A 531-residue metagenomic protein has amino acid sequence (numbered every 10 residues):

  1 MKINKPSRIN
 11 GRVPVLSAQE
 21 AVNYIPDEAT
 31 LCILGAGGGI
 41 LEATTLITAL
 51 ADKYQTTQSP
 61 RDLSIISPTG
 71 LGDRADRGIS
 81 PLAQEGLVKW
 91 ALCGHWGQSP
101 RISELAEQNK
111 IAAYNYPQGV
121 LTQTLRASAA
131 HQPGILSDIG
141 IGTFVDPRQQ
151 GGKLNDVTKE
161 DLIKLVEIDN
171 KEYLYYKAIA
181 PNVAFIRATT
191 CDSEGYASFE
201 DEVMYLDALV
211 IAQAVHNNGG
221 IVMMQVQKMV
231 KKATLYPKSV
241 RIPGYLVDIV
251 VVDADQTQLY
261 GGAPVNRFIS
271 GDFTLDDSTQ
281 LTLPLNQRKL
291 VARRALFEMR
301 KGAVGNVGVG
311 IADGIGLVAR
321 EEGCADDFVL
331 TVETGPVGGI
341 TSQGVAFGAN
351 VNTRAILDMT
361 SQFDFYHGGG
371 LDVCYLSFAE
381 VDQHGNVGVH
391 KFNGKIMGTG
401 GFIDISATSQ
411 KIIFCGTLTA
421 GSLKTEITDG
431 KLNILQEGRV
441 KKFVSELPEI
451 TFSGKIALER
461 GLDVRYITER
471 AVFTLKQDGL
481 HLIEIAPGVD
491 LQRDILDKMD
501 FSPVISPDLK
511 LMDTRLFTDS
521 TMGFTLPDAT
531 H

Functional and structural regions predicted by a protein language model:
K2-N23, G38-Y54, I66, G72-P81 (+2 more regions): Conserved phosphate- and dinucleotide-binding cores of soluble alpha/beta proteins, encompassing both enzyme active
V22, R61, T282-P284, R293-R300 (+2 more regions): Glycine-rich phosphate/ribose-binding loops and adjacent secondary-structure elements that form binding surfaces
T30-G35, S64-S67: Short glycine-rich or small-residue beta-strand-to-loop segments that form or flank ligand, phosphate, metal/Fe-S
L31-I33, V304-G308: Short glycine-rich phosphate-binding loop at a beta-alpha junction
A36, T189, V309-I311: Short, well-ordered beta-to-alpha junction loops that form the rim of enzyme active sites and present histidine/acidic
L50-L63, F328: Beta-solenoid repeat scaffold
Y196, T274-Q287, R294-N306, G479 (+2 more regions): Glycine-rich phosphate/diphosphate-binding loops and the adjacent beta-loop-alpha structural elements that coordinate
